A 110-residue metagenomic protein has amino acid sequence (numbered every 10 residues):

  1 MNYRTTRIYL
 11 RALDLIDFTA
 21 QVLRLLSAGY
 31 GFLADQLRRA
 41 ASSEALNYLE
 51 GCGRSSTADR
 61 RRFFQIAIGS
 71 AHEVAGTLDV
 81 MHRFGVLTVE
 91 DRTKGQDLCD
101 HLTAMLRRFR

Functional and structural regions predicted by a protein language model:
M1-R110: Amphipathic alpha-helical assembly/interaction segments
